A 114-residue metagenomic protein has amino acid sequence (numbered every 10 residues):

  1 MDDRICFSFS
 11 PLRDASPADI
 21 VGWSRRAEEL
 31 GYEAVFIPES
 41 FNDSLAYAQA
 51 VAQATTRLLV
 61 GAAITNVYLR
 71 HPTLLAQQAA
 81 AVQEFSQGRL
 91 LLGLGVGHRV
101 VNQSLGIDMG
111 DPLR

Functional and structural regions predicted by a protein language model:
M1-G61: N-terminal beta1-alpha1-beta2 module of alpha/beta enzyme domains
D2-D14, L69-R114: Flexible, glycine-rich active-site loops centered on histidine and acidic residues that chelate a metal or position
E33-F36, V67, D108: Residue-level detector of alpha-helix boundaries and kinks
F41-N42, T65, V96-G97: Conserved beta-strand edge residues that scaffold enzyme active sites
A63-L69: The substrate-binding groove and active-site-proximal loops of carbohydrate-active enzymes, especially glycoside
